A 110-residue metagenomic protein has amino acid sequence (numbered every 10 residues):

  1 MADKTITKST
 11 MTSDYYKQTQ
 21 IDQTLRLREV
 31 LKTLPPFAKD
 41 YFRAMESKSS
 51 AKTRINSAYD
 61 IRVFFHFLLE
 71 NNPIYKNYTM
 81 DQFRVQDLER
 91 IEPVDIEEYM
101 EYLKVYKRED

Functional and structural regions predicted by a protein language model:
A2-K52, E70: N-terminal DNA-binding module of tyrosine recombinases/phage integrases
A38-K52, R62-D110: N-terminal core-binding DNA-recognition domain of tyrosine recombinases/integrases
